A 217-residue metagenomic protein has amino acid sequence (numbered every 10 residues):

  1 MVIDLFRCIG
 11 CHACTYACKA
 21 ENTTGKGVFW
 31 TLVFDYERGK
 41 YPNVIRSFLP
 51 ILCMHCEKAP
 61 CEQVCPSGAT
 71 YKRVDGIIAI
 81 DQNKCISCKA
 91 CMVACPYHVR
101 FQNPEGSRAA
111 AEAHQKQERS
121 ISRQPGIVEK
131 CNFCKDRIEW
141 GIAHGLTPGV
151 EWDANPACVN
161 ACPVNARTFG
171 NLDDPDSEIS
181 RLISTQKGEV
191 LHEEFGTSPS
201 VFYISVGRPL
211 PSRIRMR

Functional and structural regions predicted by a protein language model:
M1-R217: Non-ligating segments of multi-cofactor redox enzymes
